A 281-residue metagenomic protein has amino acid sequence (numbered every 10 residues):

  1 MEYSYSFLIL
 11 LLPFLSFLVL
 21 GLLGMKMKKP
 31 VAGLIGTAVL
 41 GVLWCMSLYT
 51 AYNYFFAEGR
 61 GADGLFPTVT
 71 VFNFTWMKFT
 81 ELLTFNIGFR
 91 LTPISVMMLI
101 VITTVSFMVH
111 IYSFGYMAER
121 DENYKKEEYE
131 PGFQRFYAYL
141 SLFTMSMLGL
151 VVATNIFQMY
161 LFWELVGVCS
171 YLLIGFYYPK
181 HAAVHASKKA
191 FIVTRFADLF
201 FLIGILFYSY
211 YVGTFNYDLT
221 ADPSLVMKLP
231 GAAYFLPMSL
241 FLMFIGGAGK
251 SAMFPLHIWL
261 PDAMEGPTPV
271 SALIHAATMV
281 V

Functional and structural regions predicted by a protein language model:
M1-V281: ...captures the hydrophobic TM-helix bundle architecture rather than a specific catalytic motif, and can also fire on
